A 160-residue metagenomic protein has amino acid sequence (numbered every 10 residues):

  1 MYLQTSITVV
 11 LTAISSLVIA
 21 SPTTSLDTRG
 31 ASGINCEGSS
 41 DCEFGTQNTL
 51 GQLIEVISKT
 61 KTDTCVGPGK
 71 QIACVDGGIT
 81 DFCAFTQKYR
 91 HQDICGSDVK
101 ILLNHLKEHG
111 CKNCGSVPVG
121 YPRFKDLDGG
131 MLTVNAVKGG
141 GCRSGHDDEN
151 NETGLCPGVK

Functional and structural regions predicted by a protein language model:
M1-D27: Fungal secretory targeting signals
S21-K160: Mature, structured extracellular domains of secreted fungal proteins
